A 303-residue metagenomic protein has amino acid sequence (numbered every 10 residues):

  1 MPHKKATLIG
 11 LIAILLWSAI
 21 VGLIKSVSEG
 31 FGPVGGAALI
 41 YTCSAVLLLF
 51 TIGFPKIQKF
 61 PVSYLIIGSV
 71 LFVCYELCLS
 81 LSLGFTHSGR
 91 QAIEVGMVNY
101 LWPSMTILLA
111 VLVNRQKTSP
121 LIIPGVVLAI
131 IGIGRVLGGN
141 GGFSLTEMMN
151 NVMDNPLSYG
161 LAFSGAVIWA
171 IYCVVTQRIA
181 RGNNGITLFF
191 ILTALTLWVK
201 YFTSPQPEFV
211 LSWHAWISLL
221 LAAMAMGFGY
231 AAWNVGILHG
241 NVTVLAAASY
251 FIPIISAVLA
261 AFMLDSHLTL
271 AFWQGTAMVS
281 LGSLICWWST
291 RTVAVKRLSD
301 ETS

Functional and structural regions predicted by a protein language model:
L15, A19-S26, G30, S44-F60 (+6 more regions): Membrane-interface helix-cap regions at the ends of transmembrane helices in multi-pass membrane proteins
L16-L23, G53-I93, V98, R135 (+1 more regions): Specific transmembrane alpha-helical segments of multi-pass solute transporters/efflux pumps, especially DMT/EamA
G22, A45-L49, P103-L112, F143-P205 (+1 more regions): Transmembrane alpha-helical segments that form core, pore/gating elements of small-molecule transporters/exporters
S26-C43, G84-W102, N151-A166, S212-M226 (+1 more regions): Structural signature of hydrophobic alpha-helical transmembrane segments
V27, G36, S82, L112-N114 (+6 more regions): Hydrophobic/aromatic residues within transmembrane alpha-helices of multi-pass small-molecule transporters
G35-V46, G84-R115, V242-A261: Specific alpha-helical transmembrane segments that line the substrate/conduction pathway and gating interfaces
A37-Y41, Y250-S303: C-terminal-most transmembrane helix of multi-pass membrane proteins
Q58-Y64, R90-N99, L112-R135, P156-S158 (+2 more regions): Loop-to-transmembrane alpha-helix entry segments
